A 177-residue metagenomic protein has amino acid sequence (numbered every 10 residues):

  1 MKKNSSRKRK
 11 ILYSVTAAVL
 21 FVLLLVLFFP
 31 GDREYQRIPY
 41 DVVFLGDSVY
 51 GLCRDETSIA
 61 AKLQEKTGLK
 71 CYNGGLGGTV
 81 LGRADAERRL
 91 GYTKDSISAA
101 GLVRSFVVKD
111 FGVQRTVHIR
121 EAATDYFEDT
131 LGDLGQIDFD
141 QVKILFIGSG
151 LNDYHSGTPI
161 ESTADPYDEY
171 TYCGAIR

Functional and structural regions predicted by a protein language model:
K2-L20: N-terminal Sec-pathway targeting helices
K3-S6, Y35-D41, A60, F146 (+1 more regions): Solvent-exposed, well-ordered amphipathic alpha-helical segments that flank/support binding or catalytic loops
S6, S58, S98-G101: Coil-to-alpha-helix initiation sites in intrinsically disordered, low-complexity, charged segments
R9-Y13, K109-R177: Alpha-helical cap/lid subdomain in secreted, periplasmic, or secretory-pathway luminal O-acyl-processing enzymes
L24-S96: Serine-esterase "nucleophile elbow" of acetyl-processing enzymes
F29, G68, G91, G101 (+3 more regions): Short, flexible coil/linker elements and helix-boundary hinge sites characteristic of intrinsically disordered
V49, G101, S105, N152-H155: Alpha-helical hydrophobic packing sites
G82-D125: Charged, often glycine-rich, active-site loop that binds/positions anionic groups
